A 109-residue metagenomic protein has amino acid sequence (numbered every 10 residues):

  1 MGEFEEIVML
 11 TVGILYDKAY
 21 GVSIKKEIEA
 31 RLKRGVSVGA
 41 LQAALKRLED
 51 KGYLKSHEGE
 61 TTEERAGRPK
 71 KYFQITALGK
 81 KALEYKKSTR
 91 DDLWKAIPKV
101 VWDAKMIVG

Functional and structural regions predicted by a protein language model:
M1-A40: N-terminal helix-turn-helix DNA-binding core of bacterial DNA-binding proteins
K26, E49-D50: Alpha-helical residues within the helix-turn-helix
L41-A43, R47-L48: Basic amphipathic alpha-helical segments that dock to polyanions
K51-A66: Beta-hairpin "wing" of winged helix-turn-helix
P69: Exposed loop/turn and edge beta-strand positions of beta-sandwich/beta-sheet ligand-binding modules
Y72: Σ70-family region 2.3-2.4 aromatic/basic alpha-helix that recognizes the −10 promoter and nucleates DNA melting
I75-G79: Accessory beta->alpha helical hairpin/"wing" motif in late/C-terminal subdomains of nucleic-acid enzymes
K80-G109: Amphipathic alpha-helical dimerization/coiled-coil segments that flank or bridge DNA-binding/regulatory modules
